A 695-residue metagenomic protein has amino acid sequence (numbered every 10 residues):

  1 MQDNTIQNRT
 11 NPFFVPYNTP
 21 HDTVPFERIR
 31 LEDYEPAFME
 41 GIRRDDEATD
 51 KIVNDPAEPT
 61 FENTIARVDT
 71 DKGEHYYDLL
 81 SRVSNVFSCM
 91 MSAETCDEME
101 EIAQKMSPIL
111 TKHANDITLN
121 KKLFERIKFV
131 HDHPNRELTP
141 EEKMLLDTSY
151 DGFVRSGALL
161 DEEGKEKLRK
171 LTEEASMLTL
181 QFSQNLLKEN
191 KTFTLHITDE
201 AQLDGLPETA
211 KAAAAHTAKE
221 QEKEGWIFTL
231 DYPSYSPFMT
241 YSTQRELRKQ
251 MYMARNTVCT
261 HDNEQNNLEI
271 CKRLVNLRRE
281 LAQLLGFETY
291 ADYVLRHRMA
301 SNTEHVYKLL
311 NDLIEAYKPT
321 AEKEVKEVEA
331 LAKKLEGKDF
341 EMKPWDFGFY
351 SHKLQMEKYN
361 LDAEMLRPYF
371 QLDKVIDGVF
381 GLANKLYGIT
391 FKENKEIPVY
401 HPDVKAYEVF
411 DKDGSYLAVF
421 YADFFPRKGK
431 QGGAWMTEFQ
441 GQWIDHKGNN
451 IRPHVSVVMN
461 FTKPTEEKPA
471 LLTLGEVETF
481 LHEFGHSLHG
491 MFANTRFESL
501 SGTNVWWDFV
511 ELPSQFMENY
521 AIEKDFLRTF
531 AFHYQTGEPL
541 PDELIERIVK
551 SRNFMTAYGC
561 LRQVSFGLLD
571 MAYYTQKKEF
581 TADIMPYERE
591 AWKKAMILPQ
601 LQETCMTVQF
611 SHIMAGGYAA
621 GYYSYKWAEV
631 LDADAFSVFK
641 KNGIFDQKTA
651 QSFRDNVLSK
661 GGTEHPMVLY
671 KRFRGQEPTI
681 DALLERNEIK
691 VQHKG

Functional and structural regions predicted by a protein language model:
N4-E40, R44-D45, M91, E98-S301 (+2 more regions): His/Asp/Glu-rich acidic catalytic environments and adjacent acidic regulatory segments
N4-P36, E40, G225-I227, K374 (+8 more regions): C-terminal, non-catalytic "cap/extension" segments appended to globular domains
F26-F38, F61-V68, N263-N267, V306-L313 (+2 more regions): Membrane-entry segments of alpha-helical transmembrane domains in multi-pass membrane proteins
I42-E137, L561-Y573, K577-K593, Q600 (+3 more regions): C-terminal non-catalytic alpha-helical accessory regions
Y77-V86, D147, D151, M253 (+3 more regions): Short, hydrophobic/amphipathic alpha-helical patches that form generic packing surfaces within helical domains
E141, L145-L146, R169, M177 (+10 more regions): Active-site-proximal, well-structured secondary-structure segments within enzyme catalytic domains
T462-L481: Short pre-active-site segment immediately N-terminal to the catalytic Zn-binding motif
